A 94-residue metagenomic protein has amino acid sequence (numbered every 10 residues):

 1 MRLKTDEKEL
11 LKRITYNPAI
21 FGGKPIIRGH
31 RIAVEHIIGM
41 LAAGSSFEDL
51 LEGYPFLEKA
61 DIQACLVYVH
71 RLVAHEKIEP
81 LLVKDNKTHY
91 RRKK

Functional and structural regions predicted by a protein language model:
M1-R31: N-terminal first-folded block
A33-K94: Long, charge-rich, low-complexity alpha-helical segments
